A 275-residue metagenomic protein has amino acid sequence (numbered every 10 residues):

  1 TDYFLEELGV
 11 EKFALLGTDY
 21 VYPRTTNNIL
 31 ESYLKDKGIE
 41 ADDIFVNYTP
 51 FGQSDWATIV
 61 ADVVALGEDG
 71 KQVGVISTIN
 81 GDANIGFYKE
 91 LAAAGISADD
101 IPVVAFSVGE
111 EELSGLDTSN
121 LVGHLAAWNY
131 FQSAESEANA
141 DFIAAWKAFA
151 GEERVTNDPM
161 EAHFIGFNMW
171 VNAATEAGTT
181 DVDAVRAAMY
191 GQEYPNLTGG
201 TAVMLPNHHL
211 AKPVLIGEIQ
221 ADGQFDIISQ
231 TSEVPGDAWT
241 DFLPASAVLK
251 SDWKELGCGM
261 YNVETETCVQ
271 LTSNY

Functional and structural regions predicted by a protein language model:
T1-A94, S133-D141: Extracellular/periplasmic Venus flytrap/periplasmic-binding protein
T18, F106-V108, N129, A221: Cofactor-binding loop segments of dinucleotide-utilizing enzymes, especially the Rossmann-like FAD- and NAD(P)+-binding
V21, N80-G86, F131-E193, A211: Extracellular/periplasmic ligand-binding modules, especially the Venus flytrap/periplasmic-binding
N47, Q72, E110-G115, E135 (+1 more regions): Pocket-lining segment of extracytoplasmic ligand-binding domains
I96-S119, A162, R186-P195: Venus flytrap/periplasmic-binding-protein-like
T118-N129: Rossmann-fold dehydrogenase core element
G191-Y275: Solvent-exposed, acidic/polar segments of extracytosolic/periplasmic ligand-binding ectodomains
